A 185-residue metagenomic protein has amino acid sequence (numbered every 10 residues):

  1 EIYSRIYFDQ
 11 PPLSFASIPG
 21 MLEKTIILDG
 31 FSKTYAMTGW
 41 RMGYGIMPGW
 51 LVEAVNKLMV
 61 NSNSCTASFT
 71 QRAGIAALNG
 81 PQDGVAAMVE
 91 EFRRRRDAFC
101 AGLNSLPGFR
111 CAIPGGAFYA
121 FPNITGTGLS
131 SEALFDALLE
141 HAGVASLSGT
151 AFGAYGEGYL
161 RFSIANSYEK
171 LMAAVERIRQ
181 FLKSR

Functional and structural regions predicted by a protein language model:
E1-R185: PLP-dependent class I/II
